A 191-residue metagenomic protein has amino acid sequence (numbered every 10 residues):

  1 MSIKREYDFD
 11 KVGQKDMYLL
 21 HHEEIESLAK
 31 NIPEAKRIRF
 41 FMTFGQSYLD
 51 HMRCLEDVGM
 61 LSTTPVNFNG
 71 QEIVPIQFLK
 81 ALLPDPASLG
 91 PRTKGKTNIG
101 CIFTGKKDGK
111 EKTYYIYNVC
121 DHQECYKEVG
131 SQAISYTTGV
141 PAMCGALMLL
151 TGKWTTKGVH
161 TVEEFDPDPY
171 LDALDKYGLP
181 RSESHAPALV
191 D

Functional and structural regions predicted by a protein language model:
M1-D191: C-terminal catalytic/substrate-binding lobe primarily of soluble NAD(P)-dependent oxidoreductases
